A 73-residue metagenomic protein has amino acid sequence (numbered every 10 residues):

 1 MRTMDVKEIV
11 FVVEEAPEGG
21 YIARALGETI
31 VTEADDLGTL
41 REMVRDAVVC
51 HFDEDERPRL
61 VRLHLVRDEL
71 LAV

Functional and structural regions predicted by a protein language model:
M1-E14, G38-V73: Short, charged, surface-exposed hinge/linker loops at domain edges that act as mobile lids or interdomain connectors
V12-A25: Short aromatic-glycine-(Arg/Gly/Cys) micro-motifs in beta-strand/loop hairpins
E28-G38: A short, exposed loop/beta-hairpin motif centered on an aromatic-Gly-Thr core
